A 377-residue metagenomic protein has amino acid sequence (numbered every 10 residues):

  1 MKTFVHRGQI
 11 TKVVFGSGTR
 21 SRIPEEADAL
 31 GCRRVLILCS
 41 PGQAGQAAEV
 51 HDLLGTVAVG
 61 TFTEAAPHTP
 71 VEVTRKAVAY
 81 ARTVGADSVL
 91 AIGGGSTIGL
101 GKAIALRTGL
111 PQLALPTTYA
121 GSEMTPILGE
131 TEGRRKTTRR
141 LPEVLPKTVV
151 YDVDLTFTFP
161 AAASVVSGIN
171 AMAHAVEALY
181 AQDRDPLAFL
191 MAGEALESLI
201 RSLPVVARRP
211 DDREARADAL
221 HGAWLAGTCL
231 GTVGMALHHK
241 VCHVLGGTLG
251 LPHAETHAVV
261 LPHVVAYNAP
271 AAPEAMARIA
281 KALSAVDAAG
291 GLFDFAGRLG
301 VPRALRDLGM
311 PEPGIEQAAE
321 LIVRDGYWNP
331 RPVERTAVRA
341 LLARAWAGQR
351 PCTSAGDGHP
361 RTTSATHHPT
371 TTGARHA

Functional and structural regions predicted by a protein language model:
M1-D87, L305: ATP/NTP phosphate-donor binding region
T11, S21, L106-L190, A195 (+1 more regions): A glycine/threonine-rich phosphate-anchoring loop and its flanking beta-alpha core in nucleotide/phosphate-binding
K12-V13, R34-L36, G60, D87-L90 (+5 more regions): Structural motif
R20-I23, A44-A47, V71, S96-A103 (+3 more regions): Short glycine/serine/threonine-rich phosphate/pyrophosphate-binding segments that cradle anionic phosphate groups
A81-I104, T108-Y119, V241: A short, small-residue-rich loop immediately preceding and capping a beta-strand
A178, Q182-G291: Active-site segments that bind and position negatively charged phosphate/pyrophosphate groups
A282-A377: C-terminal charged capping/lid subdomain of soluble metabolic enzymes
